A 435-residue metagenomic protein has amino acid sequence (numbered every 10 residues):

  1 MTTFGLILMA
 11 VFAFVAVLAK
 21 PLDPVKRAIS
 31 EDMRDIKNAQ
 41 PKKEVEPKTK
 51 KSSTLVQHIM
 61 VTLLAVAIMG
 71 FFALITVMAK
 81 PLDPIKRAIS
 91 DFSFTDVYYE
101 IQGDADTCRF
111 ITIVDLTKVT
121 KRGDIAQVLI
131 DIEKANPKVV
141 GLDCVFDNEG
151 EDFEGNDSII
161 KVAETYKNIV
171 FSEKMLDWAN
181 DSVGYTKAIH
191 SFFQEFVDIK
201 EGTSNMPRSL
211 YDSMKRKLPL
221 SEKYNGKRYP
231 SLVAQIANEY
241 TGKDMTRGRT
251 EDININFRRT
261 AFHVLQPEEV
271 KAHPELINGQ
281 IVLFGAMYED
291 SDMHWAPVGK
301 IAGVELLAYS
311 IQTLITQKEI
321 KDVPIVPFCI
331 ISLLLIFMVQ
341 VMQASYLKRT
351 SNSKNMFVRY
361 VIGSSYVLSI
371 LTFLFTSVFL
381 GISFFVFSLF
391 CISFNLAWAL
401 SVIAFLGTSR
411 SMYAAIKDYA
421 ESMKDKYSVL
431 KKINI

Functional and structural regions predicted by a protein language model:
M1-E46: Intrinsically disordered, low-complexity linker/propeptide segments enriched in Ser/Thr/Gly/Pro and acidic residues
T2-T3, K48-M245, I277-R359, S377-V378 (+1 more regions): Non-transmembrane functional regions of envelope-associated proteins
L6, S231, Q266: Residue-level signal for threonine
P21-K26, K80-D83, Y413-K424: Juxtamembrane/interface segments at transmembrane-helix termini
D32-D35, A88, S93, D244 (+2 more regions): Short, solvent-exposed coil/turn linker segments
Q40-S53, I392-F394: Acidic, proline-/serine-/threonine-rich low-complexity intrinsically disordered repeat tracts
E239-H273: Substrate-access "cap/lid" subdomains that shape and gate the entrance to catalytic or ligand-binding pockets
K348-I435: Alpha-helical transmembrane segments forming the membrane-embedded cores of inner-membrane proteins across
